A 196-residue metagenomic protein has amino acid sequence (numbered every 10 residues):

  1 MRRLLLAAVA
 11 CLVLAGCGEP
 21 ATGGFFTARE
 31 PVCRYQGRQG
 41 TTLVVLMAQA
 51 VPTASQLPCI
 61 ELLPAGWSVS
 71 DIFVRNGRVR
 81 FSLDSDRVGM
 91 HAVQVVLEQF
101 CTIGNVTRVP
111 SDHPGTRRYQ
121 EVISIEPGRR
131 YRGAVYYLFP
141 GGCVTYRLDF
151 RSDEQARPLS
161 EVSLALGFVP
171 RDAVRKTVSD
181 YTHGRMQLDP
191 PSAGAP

Functional and structural regions predicted by a protein language model:
M1-C11: N-terminal export and membrane-targeting signals
A10, F26-T27, P52, Q94 (+1 more regions): Residue-level signal for mature regions of secreted extracellular proteins and peptides
V13-G16: C-terminal motif of bacterial Sec signal peptides marking the signal peptidase cleavage site
G18-P20: Bacterial signal peptide processing site
T22, I72, D149: Surface loops and adjacent helix of pleckstrin homology
T22-R34: N-terminal hydrophobic targeting segments that direct proteins to the cell envelope
V32-Y131: Short, solvent-exposed recognition patches
G115-P196: A short, solvent-exposed beta-edge/loop patch
